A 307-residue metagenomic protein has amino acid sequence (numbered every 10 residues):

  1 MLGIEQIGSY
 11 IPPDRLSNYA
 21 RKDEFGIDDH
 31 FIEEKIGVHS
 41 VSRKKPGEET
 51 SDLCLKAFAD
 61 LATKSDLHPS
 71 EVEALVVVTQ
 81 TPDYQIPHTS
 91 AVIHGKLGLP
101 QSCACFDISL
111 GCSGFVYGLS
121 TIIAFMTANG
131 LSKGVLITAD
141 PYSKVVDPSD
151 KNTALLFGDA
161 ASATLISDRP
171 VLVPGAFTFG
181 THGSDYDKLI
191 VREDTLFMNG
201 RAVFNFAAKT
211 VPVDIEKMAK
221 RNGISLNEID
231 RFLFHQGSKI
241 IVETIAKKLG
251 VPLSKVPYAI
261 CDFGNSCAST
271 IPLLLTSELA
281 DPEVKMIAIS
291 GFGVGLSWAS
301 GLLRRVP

Functional and structural regions predicted by a protein language model:
M1-P46, P148-K209, V213, K217 (+2 more regions): Condensing-enzyme catalytic core mediating Claisen C-C bond formation in acyl metabolism
I4-Q6, I32, L61, L75 (+7 more regions): Buried hydrophobic positions in well-ordered alpha/beta secondary-structure cores of metabolic enzymes
F25-E34, Q85-G98, S132-Y142, Y186-D187 (+1 more regions): Acidic-glycine-rich active-site phosphate/pyrophosphate-binding loop
V38-H39, V72-V76, G95-S109, K144-S149 (+1 more regions): Glycine/charged-rich beta-loop-alpha catalytic/anionic-binding loops adjacent to active sites
S51, L55, A62, T81-P82 (+3 more regions): Claisen-condensing/thiolase-fold acyl-transfer catalytic domains that form or cleave C-C bonds in fatty acid
A57-E73, V213-D230, E278-A280: Phosphate/pyrophosphate-binding loops at sites that engage ATP/ADP/AMP, CoA/4′-phosphopantetheine, polyphosphate
V78, S109, G134-D140, I166 (+2 more regions): Short beta-strand segments
T127-G158: Flexible, glycine-rich active-site loops centered on histidine and acidic residues that chelate a metal or position
